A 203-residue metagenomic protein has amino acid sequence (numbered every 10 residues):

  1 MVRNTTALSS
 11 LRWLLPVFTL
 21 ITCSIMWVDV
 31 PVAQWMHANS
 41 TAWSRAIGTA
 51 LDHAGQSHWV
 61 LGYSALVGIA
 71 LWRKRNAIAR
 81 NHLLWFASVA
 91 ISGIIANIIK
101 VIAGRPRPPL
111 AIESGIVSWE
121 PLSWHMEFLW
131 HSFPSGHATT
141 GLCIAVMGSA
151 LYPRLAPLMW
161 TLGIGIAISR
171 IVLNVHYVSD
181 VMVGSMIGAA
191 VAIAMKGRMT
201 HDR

Functional and structural regions predicted by a protein language model:
M1-L66, K100-W124: N-terminal transmembrane-helix/juxtamembrane module of multi-pass inner/ER membrane proteins
V2-L15, V117-R203: Membrane-embedded catalytic cores of phosphoryl/pyrophosphoryl-handling enzymes
L20-W27, A90-N97, G163-V175: Aromatic-anchored segments of alpha-helical transmembrane domains
I21, L84-S88, S92, A96 (+3 more regions): Alpha-helical transmembrane segments in multi-pass membrane proteins
T22-C23, V67-I69, I98, M147 (+2 more regions): Alpha-helical transmembrane segments of multipass membrane proteins
V30, Q34, R75-A150, R154-L155: Membrane-interface loops
H37-T49, W72, R154, T200-R203: Membrane interface segments of multi-pass transport proteins and intramembrane proteases
G55-L71, H137-L142, G148: Hydrophobic alpha-helical transmembrane segments
